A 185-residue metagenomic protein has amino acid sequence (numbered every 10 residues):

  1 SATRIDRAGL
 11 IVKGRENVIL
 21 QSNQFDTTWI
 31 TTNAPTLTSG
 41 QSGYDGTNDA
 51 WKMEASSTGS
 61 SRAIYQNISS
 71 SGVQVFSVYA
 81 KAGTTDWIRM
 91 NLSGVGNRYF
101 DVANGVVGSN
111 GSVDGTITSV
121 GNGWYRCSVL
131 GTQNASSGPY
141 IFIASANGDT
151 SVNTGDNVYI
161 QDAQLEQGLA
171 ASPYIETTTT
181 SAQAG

Functional and structural regions predicted by a protein language model:
S1-G185: Extracellular and organelle-lumenal recognition/adhesion modules and their flexible linkers in secreted
